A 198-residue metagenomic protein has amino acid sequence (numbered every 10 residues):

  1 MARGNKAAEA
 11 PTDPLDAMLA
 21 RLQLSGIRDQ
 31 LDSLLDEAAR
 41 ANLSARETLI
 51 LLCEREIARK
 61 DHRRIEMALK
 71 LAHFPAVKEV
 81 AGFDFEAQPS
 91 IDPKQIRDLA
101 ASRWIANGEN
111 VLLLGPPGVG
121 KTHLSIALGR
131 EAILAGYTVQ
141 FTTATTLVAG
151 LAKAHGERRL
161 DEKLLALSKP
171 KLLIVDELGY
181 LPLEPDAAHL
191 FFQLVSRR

Functional and structural regions predicted by a protein language model:
M1-I27: Charged, compositionally biased N-terminal leader segments and the immediate start of the first structured element
D16, L24-A76: Interdomain "pre-motor" coupling segment immediately N-terminal to P-loop NTPase/helicase cores
R21-S25, L34-E37, R55, R59 (+9 more regions): Conserved, well-folded catalytic cores of nucleic-acid-processing and energy-transducing macromolecular machines
Q23, F83, L113, S125 (+3 more regions): Conserved RecA-like P-loop NTPase ATPase core
H62-L113: Extended interfacial segments that mediate partner engagement and assembly in macromolecular machines
I91-K169: Conserved P-loop
A166-L183: Conserved P-loop NTPase "ATPase switch" module shared by AAA+ and STAND
G179-R198: Conserved catalytic/switch belt of AAA+ P-loop NTPases
